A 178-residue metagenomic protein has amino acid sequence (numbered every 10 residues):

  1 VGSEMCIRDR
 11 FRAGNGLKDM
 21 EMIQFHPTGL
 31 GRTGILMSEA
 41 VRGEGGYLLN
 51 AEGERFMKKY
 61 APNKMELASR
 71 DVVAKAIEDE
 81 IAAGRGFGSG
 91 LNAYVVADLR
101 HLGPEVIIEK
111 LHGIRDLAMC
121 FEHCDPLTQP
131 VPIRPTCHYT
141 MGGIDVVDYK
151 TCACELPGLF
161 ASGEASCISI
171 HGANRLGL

Functional and structural regions predicted by a protein language model:
V1-I7: Short, small-residue-biased leader/transition segments that mark boundaries at the very start of proteins
G2, N92, E155-G158: Conserved catalytic motifs of the protein kinase core domain
E4, G45, I144-D145, A165 (+1 more regions): Gly/Ser/Thr-rich beta-alpha loop segments that engage phosphate groups in nucleotides
R10: Acidic, metal-coordinating catalytic segment for phosphate/diphosphate chemistry, firing primarily on the Nudix
A13-P132: An anion/pyrophosphate-binding glycine-rich loop and adjacent beta-alpha core in soluble alpha-beta enzymes
F25-L30, C137-M141, A165-L178: Glycine-rich phosphate/pyrophosphate-binding beta-alpha loops
K110-S169: A glycine-rich dinucleotide-binding beta-alpha-beta segment and adjacent secondary-structure elements that constitute
